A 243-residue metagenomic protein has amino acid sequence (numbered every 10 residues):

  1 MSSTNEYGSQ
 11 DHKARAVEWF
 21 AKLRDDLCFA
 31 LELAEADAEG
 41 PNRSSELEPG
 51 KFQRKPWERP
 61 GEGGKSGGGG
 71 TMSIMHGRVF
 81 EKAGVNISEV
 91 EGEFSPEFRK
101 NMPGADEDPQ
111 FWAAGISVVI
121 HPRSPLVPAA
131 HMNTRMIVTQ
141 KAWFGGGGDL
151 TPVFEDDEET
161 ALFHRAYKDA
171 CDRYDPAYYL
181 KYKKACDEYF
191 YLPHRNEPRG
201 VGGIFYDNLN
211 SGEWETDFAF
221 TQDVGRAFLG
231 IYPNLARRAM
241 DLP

Functional and structural regions predicted by a protein language model:
M1-Y7: Eukaryotic N-terminal low-complexity, Ser/Thr- and Lys/Arg-rich leader segments that predominantly function as
E6, T71-S73, G104, D108 (+2 more regions): Residue-level detector of functional hotspots within protein domains
Y7-P103, E213, D217-P243: Gly/Pro-rich turn-and-neighbor structural signature
S45, G67, R78-K82, F111-A113 (+3 more regions): A generic structural signal for short, non-catalytic loop/turn and secondary-structure boundary residues
G50, K55, R78, P109-Q110 (+3 more regions): Flexible, active-site-adjacent loop/turn segments at secondary-structure boundaries
I87-F163: Aromatic- and glycine-enriched beta-alpha-beta binding-site module
A142-P243: Long, contiguous internal "core" modules enriched in hydrophobic/ aromatic residues
